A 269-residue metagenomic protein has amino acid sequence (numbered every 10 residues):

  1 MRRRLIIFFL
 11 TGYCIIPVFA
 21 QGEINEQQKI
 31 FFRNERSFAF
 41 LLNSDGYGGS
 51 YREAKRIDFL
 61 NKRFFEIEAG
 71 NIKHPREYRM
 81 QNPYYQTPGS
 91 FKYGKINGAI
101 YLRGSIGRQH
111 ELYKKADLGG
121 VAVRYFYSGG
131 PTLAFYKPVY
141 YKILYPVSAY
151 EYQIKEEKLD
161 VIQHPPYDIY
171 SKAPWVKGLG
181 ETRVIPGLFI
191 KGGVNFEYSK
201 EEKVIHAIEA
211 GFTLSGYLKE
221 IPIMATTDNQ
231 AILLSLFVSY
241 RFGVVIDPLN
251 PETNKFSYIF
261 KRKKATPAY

Functional and structural regions predicted by a protein language model:
M1-N25, L234, V238-Y240, A268-Y269: Bacterial Sec-dependent N-terminal signal peptides
G22-N34, R56-F64, R76, I96 (+3 more regions): Short loop/turn motifs that connect adjacent beta-strands in outer-membrane beta-barrel proteins
I24-E26, E35-S37, R52, P88-Y93 (+2 more regions): Extracellular loop and loop/strand-boundary signature of outer-membrane beta-barrel proteins
N25-R33, R79-S90, P166-W175, G216-K219: Flexible, solvent-exposed coil segments and beta strand-coil junctions, predominantly the extracellular/periplasmic
F32-R36, N43-Y47, N61-R63, G98-L102 (+4 more regions): Residues that define the transmembrane beta-barrel architecture of outer-membrane proteins
F38-F40, Y51, F65-A69, G104-I106 (+3 more regions): Membrane-embedded beta-strand positions of outer-membrane beta-barrel proteins
E68-R103, G107-L118: Outer-membrane beta-barrel translocator/channel fold
S128-I208, T213-N229, Y240-P248: Outer-membrane beta-barrel transmembrane domain signature
